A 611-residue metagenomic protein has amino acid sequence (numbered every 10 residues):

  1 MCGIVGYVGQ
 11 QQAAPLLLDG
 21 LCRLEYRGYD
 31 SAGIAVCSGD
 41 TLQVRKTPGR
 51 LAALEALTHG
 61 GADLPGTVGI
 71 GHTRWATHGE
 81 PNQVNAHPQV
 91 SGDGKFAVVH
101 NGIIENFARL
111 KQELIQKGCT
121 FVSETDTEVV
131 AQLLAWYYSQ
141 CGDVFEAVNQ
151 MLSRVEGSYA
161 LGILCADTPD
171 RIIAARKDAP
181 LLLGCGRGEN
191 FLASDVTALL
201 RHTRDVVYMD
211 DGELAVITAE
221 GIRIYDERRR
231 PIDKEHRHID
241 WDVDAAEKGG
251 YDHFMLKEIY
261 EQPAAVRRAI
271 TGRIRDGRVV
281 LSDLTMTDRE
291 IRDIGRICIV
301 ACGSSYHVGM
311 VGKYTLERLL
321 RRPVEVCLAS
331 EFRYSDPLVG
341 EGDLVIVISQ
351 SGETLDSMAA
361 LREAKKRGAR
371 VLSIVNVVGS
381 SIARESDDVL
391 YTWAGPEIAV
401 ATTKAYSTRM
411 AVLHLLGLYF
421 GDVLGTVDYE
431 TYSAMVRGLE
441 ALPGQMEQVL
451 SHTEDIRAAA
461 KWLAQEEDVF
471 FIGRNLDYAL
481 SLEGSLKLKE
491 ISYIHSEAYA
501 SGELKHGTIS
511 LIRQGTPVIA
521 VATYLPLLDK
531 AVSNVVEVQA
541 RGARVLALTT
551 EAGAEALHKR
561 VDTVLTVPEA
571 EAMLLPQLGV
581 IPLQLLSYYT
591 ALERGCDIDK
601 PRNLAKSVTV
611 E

Functional and structural regions predicted by a protein language model:
M1-H253, A264-C298, Y334, E447-L450 (+3 more regions): Conserved short alpha-helical segments that host acidic/polar catalytic motifs at enzyme active sites
Y7-Q10, H100, T120, Y137-C141 (+16 more regions): Hydrophobic alpha-helical scaffolding
T67, G71-V84, R275-R289, G312-I348 (+2 more regions): Glycine-rich oxoanion-binding loops at beta->alpha junctions
E113, K117, L133, Y137 (+22 more regions): Generic, well-ordered alpha-helical scaffold segments in large soluble proteins
R229, R544, A570-E611: Generic C-terminus detector
Q262-V266, I270-C298, D388-P517, A591-E611: Active-site phosphate/pyrophosphate-binding segments
R292-A434, G438-A441, V521-P526, K530-L565 (+1 more regions): Glycine-rich phosphate-binding loops that contact phosphosugars or nucleotide phosphates
